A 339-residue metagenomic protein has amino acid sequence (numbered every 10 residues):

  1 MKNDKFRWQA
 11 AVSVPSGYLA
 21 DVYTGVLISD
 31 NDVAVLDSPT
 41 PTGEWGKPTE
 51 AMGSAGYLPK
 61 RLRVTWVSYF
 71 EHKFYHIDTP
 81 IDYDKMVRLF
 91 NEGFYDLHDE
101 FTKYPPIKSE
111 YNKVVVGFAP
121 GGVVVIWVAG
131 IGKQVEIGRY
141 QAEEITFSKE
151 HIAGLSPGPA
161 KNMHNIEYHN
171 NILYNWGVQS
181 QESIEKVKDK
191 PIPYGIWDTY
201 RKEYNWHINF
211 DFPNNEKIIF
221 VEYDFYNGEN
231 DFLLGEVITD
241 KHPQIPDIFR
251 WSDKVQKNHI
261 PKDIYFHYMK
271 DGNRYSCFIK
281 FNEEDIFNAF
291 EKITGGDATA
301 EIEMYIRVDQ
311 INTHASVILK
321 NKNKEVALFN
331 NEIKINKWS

Functional and structural regions predicted by a protein language model:
M1-V35, P39-T40, A55-G56, R61 (+2 more regions): Sec-type signal peptide cleavage vicinity
Y23-S68, E222-C277: Tryptophan-paired
P59-R63, H76, Y111-K113: Extracellular structured ligand-interaction cores
F74-P80, R274-E283: Edge beta-strands of extracellular beta-sandwich domains
Y83-R88: Extracellular interdomain linker/stem segments of modular secreted and single-pass surface proteins
L89-Y200, A289-S339: Compositionally biased low-complexity segments at domain edges in trafficked proteins and select soluble regulators
N170-N258: Long, low-hydrophobicity ectodomains and other hydrophilic envelope-associated domains
Y226-L234, I238-K262, M269-Y275, N282-I302 (+4 more regions): Exposed regions on extracellular, virion, or secretory-pathway luminal proteins
